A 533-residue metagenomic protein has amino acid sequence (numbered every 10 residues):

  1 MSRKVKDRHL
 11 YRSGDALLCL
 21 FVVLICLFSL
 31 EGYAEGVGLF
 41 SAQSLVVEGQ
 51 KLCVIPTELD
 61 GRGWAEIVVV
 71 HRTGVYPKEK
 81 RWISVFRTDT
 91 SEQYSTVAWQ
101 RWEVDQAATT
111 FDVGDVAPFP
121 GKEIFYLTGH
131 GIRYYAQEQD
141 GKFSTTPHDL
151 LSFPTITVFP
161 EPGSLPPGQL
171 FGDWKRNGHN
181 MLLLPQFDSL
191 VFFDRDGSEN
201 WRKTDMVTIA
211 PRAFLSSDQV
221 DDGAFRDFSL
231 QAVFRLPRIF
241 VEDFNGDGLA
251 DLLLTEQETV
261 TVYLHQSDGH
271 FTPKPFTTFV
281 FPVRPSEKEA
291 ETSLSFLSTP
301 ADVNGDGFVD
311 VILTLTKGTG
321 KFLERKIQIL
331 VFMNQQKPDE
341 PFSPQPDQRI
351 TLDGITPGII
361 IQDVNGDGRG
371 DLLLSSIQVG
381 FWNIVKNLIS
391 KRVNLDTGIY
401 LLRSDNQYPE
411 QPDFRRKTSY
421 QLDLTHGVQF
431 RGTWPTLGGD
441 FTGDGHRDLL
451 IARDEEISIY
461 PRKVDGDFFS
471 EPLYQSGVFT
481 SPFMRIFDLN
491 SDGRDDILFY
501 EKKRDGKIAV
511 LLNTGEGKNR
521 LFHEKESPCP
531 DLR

Functional and structural regions predicted by a protein language model:
M1-S13: N-terminal secretory signal peptides that target proteins for export/translocation
Y11-S13, C19, D492: Enrichment for repetitive, rod-forming helical segments
R12, F28-G32: Generic signature of intrinsically disordered, low-complexity, basic-rich segments and short cationic peptides
L18-S29: Bacterial N-terminal signal peptides
G32-R533: Beta-propeller-forming repeat regions
